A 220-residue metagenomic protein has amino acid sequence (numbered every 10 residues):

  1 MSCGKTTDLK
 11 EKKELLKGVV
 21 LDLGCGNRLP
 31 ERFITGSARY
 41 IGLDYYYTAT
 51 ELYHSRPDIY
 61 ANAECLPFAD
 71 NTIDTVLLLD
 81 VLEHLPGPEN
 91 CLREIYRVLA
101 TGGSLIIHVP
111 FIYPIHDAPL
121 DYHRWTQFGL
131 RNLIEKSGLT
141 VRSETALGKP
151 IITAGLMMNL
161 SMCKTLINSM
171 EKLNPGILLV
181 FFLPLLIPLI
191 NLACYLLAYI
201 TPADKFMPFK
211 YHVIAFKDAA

Functional and structural regions predicted by a protein language model:
M1-T6: Conserved SAM-binding loop and adjacent beta-strand
T7-D8, A198: A short, compositionally biased domain-edge/stem linker segment
L9-H116, Q127-F128, V213-A215: Conserved SAM-binding loop
Y60, P86-N90, E94, S104-A219: S-adenosyl-L-methionine-dependent methyltransferase catalytic module, highlighting the catalytic core
